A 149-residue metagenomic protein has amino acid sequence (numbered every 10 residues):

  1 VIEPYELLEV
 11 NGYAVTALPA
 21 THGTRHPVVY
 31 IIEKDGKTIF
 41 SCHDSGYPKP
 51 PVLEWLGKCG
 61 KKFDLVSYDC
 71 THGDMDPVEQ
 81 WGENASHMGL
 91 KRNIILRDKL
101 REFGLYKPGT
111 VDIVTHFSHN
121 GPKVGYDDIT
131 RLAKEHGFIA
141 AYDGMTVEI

Functional and structural regions predicted by a protein language model:
V1-K58, M145-I149: Core dinuclear metal-dependent hydrolase active-site scaffold
K49-M145: Cap/insert and terminal regions of metallo-dependent hydrolase folds
